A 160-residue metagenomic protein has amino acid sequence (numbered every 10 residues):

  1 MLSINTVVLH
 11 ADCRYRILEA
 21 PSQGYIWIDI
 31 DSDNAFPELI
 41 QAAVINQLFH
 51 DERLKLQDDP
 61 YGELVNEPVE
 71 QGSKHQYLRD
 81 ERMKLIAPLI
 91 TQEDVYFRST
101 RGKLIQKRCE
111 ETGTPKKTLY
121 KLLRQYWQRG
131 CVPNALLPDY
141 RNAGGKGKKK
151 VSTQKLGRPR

Functional and structural regions predicted by a protein language model:
M1-R160: Secondary-structure boundary/capping micro-motif
